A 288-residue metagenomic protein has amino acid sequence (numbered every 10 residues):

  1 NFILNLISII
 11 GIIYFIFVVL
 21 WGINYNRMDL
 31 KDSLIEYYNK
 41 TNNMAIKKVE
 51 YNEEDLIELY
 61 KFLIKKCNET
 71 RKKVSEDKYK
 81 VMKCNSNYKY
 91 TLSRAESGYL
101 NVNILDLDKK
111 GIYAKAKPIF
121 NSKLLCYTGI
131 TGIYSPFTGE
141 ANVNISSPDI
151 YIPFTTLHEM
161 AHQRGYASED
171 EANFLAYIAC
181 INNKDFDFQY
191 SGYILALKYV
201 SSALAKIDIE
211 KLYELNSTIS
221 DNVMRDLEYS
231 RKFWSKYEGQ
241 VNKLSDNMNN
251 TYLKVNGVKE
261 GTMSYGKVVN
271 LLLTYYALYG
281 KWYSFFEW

Functional and structural regions predicted by a protein language model:
I3-T131, S135-G139: Contiguous, non-catalytic segments that form substrate-binding/exosite surfaces or channel walls
A45-E53, C84-S86, N142-S146, L157-R164 (+1 more regions): Second-shell loop/turn segments in exported
E58, G192-L195, K243, K267: Generic recognition of stable, solvent-exposed alpha-helical segments in well-folded globular domains
C67, R71-V74, K78, Y99 (+9 more regions): Sec/Tat-exported extracytoplasmic proteins
P136-T138, P148-I152: Extracytoplasmic
F154-N173, Y177-I178: Active-site recognition of the HExxH zinc-binding catalytic motif
F174-D226: Active-site/pore-lining binding-face segments in mid-to-C-terminal subdomains
D221-W288: Pan-zinc metallopeptidase signature
